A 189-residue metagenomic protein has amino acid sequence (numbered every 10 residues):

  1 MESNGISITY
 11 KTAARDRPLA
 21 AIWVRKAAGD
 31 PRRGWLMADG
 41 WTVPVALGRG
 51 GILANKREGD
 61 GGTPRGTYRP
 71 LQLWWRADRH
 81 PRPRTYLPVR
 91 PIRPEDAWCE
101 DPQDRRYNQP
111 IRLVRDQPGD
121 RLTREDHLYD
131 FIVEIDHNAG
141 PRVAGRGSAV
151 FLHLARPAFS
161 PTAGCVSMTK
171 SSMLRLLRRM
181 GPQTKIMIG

Functional and structural regions predicted by a protein language model:
M1-T162, M173-K185, G189: Cell wall/extracellular polymer interaction/catalysis modules
C165: Short cysteine clusters
T169: Conserved "landmark" site that anchors the functional core of diverse proteins
